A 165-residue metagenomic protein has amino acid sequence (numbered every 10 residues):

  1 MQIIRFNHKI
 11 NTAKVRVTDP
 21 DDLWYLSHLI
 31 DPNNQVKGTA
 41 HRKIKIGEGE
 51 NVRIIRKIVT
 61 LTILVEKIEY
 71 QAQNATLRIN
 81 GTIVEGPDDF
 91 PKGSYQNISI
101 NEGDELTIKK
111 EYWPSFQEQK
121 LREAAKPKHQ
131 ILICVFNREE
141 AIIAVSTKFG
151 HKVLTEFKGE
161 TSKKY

Functional and structural regions predicted by a protein language model:
M1-I133, N137-A141, S146-S162: Extended, charged alpha/beta regions that create polyanion-binding interfaces
Y165: Glycine- and acidic-residue-rich phosphate-binding/metal-coordinating active-site segment common to enzymes that handle
